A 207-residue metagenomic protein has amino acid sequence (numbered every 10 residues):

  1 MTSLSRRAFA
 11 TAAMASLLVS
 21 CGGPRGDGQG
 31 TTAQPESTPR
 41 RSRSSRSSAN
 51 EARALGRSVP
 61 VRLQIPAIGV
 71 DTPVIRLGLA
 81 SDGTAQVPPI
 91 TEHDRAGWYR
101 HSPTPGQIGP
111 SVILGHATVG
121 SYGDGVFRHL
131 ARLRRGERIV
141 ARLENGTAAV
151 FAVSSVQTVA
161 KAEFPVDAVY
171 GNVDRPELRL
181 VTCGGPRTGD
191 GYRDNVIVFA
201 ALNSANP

Functional and structural regions predicted by a protein language model:
M1-S16, S20: N-terminal secretory signal peptides and thylakoid transit peptides that target proteins across membranes
G22-L133, L143, S155-P207: Solvent-exposed, non-transmembrane regions of membrane-associated and secreted proteins
T147-S155: Short, Lys/Arg- and Gly-enriched loop/turn segments at beta-strand edges
